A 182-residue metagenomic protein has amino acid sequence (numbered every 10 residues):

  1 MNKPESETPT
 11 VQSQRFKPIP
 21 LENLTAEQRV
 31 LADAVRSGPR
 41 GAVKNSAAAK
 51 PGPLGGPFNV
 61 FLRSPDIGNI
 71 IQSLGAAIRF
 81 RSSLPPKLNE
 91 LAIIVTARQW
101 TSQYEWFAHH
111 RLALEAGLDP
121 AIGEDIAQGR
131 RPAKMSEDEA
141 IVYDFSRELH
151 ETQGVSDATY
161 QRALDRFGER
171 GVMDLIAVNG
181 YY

Functional and structural regions predicted by a protein language model:
N2-L84: Mobile cap/lid helix-loop segments that border enzyme active or cofactor-binding sites and regulate substrate access
T8-Q12, A48, D66-I70, T101-W106 (+2 more regions): Short acidic alpha-helix initiation/capping motifs at coil-to-helix transition points, especially at protein N-termini
A49, L88-L91, A127-Q128, A133-V142: Membrane-interacting alpha-helical segments
P57-F61, I71-I78, L91-A97, I126-A127 (+2 more regions): Short alpha-helical scaffolding segments that buttress acidic/His motifs in well-ordered protein cores
N69, E90, T96-A116, P120: Conserved alpha-helical segments that form or flank metal/cofactor-binding pockets of metalloenzymes
H110-S136: Histidine/lysine/aspartate-rich catalytic loop segments that bind and position anionic ligands
P132-Y160, L164: Strongly charged, low-complexity linkers/loops
G168-E169: Transmembrane-helix boundary/entry motifs in multi-pass membrane transporters
